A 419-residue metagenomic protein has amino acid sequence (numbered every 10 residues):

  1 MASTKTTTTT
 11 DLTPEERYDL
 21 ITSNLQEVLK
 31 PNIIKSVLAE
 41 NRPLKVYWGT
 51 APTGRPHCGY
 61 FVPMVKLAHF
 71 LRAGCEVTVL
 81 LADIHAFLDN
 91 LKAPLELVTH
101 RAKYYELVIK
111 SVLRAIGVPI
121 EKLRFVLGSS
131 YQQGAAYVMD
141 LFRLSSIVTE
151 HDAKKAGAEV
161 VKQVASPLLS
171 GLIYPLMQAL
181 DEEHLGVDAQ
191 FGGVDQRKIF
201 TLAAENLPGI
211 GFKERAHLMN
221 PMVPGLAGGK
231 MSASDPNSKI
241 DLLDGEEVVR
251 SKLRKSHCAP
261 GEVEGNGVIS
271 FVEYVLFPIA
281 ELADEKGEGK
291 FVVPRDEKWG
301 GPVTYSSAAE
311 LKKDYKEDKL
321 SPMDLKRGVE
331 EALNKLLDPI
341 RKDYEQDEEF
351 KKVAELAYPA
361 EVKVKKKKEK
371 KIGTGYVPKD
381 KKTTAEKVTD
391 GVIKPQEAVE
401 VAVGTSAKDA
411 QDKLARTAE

Functional and structural regions predicted by a protein language model:
A2-V46: Positively charged, low-complexity intrinsically disordered leader regions
L25-L29, V126, I240-L242: Short acidic-hydrophobic, aromatic-tinged amphipathic segments that line or gate anion-handling sites
E27-N90, A189-A203: N-terminal catalytic cores of NTP/NDP-binding nucleotidyl/phosphoryl-transfer enzymes
A51, A82-I84, G128-S130, V194-Q196 (+2 more regions): An acidic- and aromatic-residue-enriched active-site/binding cleft used to recognize and process polar
H57, I109, G228: Divalent metal-coordination and catalytic microenvironments
P63, A93-L97, F142, D235 (+1 more regions): Short secondary-structure boundary/capping segments
D89, P94-M219: Divalent-metal (Mg2+/Mn2+/Ca2+)-assisted nucleotide/phosphate chemistry catalytic cores
A179, L185, R197-E419: Conserved nucleotide- and phosphate/pyrophosphate-binding catalytic cores in adenylate/nucleotidyl-handling enzymes
